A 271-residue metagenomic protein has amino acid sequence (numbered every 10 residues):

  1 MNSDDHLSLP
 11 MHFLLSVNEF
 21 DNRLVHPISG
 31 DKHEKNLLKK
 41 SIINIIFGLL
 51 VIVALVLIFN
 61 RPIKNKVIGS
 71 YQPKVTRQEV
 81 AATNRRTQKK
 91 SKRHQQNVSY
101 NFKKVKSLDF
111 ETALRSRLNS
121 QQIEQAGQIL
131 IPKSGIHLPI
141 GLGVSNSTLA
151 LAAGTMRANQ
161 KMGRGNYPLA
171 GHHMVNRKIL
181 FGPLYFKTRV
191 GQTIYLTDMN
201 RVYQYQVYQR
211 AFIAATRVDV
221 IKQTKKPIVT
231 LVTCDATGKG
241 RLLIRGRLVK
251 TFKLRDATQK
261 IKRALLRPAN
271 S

Functional and structural regions predicted by a protein language model:
M1-D4, V17-D21, I43, K64 (+2 more regions): Intrinsic-disorder/low-complexity regions
N2-L38: N-terminal Lys/Arg-rich, disordered targeting/topogenic segments
I28-D31, G48, A264: Compositionally biased, intrinsically disordered low-complexity segments
H33-V51: N-terminal Sec-pathway targeting helices
S41, V51-R201, Y205-S271: Solvent-exposed, non-transmembrane regions of membrane-associated and secreted proteins
